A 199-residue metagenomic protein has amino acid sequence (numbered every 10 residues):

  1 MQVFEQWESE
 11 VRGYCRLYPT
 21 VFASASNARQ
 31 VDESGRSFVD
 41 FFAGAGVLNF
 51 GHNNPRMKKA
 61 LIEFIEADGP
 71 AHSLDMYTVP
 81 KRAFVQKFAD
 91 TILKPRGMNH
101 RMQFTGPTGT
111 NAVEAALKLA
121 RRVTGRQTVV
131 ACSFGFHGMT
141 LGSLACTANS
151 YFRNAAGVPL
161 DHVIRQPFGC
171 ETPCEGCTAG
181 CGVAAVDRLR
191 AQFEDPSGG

Functional and structural regions predicted by a protein language model:
M1-R29, A67, M76, A185: Active-site-adjacent loop/helix segments that line or gate small-molecule/cofactor pockets in enzymes
W7-E10, Y18, G44-G46, A67-S73 (+4 more regions): Glycine-rich, flexible loop/turn motifs
E10, S37-R126: Glycine-rich loop-to-alpha-helix module at the N-terminal edge of alpha/beta enzyme cores
Y18, S26-N27, S37, R101 (+1 more regions): A generic secondary-structure signal marking the coil-to-beta-strand transition
A25-A28, S34, A45: Short loop/turn microsegments at loop-to-beta-strand junctions
V31, F50-G51, S143-T147: Short beta-strand-to-turn element immediately C-terminal to the catalytic PLP-Schiff-base lysine in fold type I
K87-G199: PLP-dependent aspartate aminotransferase-fold enzymes
